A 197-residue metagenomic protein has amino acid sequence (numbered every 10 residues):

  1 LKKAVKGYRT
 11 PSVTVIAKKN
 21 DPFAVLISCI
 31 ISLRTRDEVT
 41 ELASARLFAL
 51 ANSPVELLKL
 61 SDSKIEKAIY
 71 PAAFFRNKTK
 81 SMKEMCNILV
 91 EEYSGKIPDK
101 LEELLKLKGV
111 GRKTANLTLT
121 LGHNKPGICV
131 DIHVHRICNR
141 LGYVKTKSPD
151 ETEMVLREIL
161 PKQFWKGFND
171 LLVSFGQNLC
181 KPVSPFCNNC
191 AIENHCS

Functional and structural regions predicted by a protein language model:
K2-S197: Catalytic cores of DNA base-excision repair glycosylases
